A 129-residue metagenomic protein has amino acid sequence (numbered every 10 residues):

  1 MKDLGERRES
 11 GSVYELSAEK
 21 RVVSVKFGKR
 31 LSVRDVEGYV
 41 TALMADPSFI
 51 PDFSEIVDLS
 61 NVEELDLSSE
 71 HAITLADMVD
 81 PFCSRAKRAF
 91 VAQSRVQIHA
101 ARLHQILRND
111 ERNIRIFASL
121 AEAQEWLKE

Functional and structural regions predicted by a protein language model:
K2-E129: Amphipathic, Lys/Arg-enriched alpha-helical "gate/interface" segment within cytosolic domains that mediates
